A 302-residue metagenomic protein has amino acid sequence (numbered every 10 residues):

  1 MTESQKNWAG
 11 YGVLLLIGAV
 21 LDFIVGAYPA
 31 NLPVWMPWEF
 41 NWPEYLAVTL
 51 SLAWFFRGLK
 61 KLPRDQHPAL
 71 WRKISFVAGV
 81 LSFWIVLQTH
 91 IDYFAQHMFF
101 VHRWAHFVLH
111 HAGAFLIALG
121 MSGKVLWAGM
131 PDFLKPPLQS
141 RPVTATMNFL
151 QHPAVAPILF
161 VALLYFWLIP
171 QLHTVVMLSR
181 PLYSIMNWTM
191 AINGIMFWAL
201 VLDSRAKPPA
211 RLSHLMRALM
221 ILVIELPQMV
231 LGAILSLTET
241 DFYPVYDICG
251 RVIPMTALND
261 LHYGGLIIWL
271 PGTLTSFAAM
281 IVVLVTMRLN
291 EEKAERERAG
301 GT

Functional and structural regions predicted by a protein language model:
M1-T302: Alpha-helical membrane segments of multi-pass proteins
